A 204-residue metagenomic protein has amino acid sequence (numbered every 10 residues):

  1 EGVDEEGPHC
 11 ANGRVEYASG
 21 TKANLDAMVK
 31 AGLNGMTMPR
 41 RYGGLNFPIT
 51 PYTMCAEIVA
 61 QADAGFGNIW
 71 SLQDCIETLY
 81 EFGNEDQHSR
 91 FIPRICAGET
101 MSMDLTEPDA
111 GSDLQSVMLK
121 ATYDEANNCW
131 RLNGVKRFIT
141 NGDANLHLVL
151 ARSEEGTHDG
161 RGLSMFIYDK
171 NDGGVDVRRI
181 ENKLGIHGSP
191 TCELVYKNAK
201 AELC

Functional and structural regions predicted by a protein language model:
E1-W70, D86, R90: Amphipathic, small/basic residue-rich leader segments at the start of a protein or domain
A11-D26, L33-M38, D104-A126, V135-R137 (+1 more regions): Flexible, glycine/threonine-enriched loop-and-boundary segments that flank and lead into catalytic domains of large
G32, P39, C55, N84 (+5 more regions): Buried hydrophobic positions in well-ordered alpha/beta secondary-structure cores of metabolic enzymes
G67-E85, G111: N-terminal glycine-rich flavin-associated loop
A97-L105: A short, Trp-centered hydrophobic/proline-enriched beta-strand micro-motif
D109-S112, F138-N141, T157, K183-P190: Short Gly/Pro-enriched turn/cap motifs at secondary-structure boundaries
C129-V175: A short core secondary-structure module
N171-R178, P190-C204: A glycine-rich, basic-preceded beta-loop-alpha segment at the flavin cofactor/substrate interface of flavin-utilizing
